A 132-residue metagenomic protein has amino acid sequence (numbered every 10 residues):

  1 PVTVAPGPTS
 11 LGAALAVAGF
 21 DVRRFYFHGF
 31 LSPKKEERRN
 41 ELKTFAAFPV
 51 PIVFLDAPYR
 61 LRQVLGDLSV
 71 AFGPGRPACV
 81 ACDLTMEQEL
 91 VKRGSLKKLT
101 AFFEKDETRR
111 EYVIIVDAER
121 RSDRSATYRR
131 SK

Functional and structural regions predicted by a protein language model:
P1-F48: Class I SAM-dependent methyltransferase SAM-binding "motif I" and its flanking Rossmann-like core
V50-K132: A contiguous loop/helix-start segment that scaffolds small-molecule binding in enzyme catalytic cores
